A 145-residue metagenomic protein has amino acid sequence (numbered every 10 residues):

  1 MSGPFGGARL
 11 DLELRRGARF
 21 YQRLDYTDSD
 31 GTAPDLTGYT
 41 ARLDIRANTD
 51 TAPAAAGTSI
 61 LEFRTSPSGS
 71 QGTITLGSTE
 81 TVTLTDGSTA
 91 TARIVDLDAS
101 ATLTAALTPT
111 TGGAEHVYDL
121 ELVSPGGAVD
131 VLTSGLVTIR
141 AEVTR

Functional and structural regions predicted by a protein language model:
M1-R145: N-terminal assembly/attachment segments of tailed bacteriophage virion structural proteins
